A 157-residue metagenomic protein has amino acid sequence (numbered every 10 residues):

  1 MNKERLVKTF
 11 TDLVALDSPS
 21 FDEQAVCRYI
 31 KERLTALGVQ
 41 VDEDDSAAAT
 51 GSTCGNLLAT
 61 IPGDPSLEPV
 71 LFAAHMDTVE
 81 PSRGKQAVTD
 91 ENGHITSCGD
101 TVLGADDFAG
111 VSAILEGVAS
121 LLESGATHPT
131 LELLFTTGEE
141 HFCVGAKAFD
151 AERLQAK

Functional and structural regions predicted by a protein language model:
M1-F21: N-terminal capping segment at the start of a domain
L13-P19, L37, S120-G125, E152: Change "in soluble alpha/beta enzymes" to "in soluble alpha/beta proteins
D17, L34, A59, F72-H75 (+1 more regions): Buried hydrophobic positions in well-ordered alpha/beta secondary-structure cores of metabolic enzymes
P19-S66: A non-catalytic alpha/beta surface segment that caps or lines the substrate-entry region of metallo-dependent hydrolase
D42, L57-T60, L71-A73, E132-L134: Short, conserved beta-strand segments within well-ordered enzyme catalytic domains that often line or immediately flank
C54, P65-V70, G84, E91-N92 (+2 more regions): Short coil/turn connectors at secondary-structure junctions
T60-A105: Catalytic-core environment of secreted peptidases
G99, L103-K157: Acidic/histidine-rich catalytic neighborhood of metal-dependent amide-processing enzymes
